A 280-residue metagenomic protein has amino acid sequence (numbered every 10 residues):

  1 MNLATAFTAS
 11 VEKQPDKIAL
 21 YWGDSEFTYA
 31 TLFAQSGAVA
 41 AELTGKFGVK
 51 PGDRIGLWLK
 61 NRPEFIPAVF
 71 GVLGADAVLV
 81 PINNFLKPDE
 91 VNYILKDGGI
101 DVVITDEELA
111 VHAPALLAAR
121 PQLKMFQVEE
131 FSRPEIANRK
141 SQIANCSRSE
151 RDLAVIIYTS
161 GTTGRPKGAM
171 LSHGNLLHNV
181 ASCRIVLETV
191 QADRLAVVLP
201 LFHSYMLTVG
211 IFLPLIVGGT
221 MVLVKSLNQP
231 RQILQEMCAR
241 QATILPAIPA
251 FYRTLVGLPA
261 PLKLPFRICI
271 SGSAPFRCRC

Functional and structural regions predicted by a protein language model:
T8, D16-R62, I66, F70 (+1 more regions): Conserved AMP-binding/adenylate-forming core of the ANL superfamily
T28-T31, A154-A181: Conserved AMP-binding A3 loop
G45, G74-E135, R139-C146: Structural core segment of the AMP-binding/adenylate-forming
D53-R54, K60-V80, N84-P88, D97-V102 (+3 more regions): A short helix-loop-beta submotif of the ANL/AMP-binding
L59, V80-L95, E107-H112, G219-R240 (+1 more regions): ATP-dependent adenylate-forming carboxylate-activation enzymes
K60, T105-H112, A242-C280: Adenylate-forming
Q142-Y158, R165, E188-R194: Conserved pre-ATP/AMP-binding loop-to-beta segment of ANL
L177-R194, S204-I244, T254, L258: Conserved AMP-binding/adenylation subdomain of ANL enzymes
